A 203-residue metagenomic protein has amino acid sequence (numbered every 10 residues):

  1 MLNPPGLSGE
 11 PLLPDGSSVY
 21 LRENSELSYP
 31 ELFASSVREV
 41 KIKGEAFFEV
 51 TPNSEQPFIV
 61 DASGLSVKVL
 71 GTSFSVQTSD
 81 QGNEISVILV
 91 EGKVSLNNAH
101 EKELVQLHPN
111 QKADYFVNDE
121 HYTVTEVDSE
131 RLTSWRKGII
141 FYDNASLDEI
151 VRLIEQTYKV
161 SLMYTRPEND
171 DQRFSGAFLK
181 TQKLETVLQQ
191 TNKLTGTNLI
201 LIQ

Functional and structural regions predicted by a protein language model:
M1-Q203: A residue-level detector for the "anchor" residue at the start of short, highly conserved motifs
